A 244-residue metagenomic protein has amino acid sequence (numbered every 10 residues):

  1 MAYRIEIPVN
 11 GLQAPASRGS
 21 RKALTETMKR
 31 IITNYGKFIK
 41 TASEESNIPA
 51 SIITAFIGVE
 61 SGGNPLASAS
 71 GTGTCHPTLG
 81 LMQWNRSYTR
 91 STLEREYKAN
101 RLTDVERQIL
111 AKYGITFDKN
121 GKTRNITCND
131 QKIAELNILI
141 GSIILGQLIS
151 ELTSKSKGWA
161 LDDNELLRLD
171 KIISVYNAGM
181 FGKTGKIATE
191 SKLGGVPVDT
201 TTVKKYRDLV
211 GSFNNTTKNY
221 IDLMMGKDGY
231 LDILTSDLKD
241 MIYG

Functional and structural regions predicted by a protein language model:
A2-A14, E26-I31, K37-F38, E44 (+1 more regions): Non-catalytic cell-wall polysaccharide-engagement segments
S17-S20, I32: A short alpha-helix capping/helix-coil boundary motif
S20-R21, I39, I52: N-terminal carbohydrate-binding/catalytic regions of secreted carbohydrate-active enzymes
L24, T33, G63-N64: Aromatic-residue hotspot detector
L24-T25, A50: N-terminal low-complexity, intrinsically disordered targeting/assembly segments enriched in small/polar residues
E45-P49, T74-P77, E165-L167: Extracellular/periplasmic catalytic domains that process cell-envelope and extracellular macromolecules
N47-A67, L79-N85, T89, G141 (+1 more regions): Short, functionally critical alpha-helical segments immediately adjacent to catalytic or ligand/cofactor-binding
E60-P77, T184-S191: Short amphipathic alpha-helical segments at helix boundaries and their inter-helical linkers
